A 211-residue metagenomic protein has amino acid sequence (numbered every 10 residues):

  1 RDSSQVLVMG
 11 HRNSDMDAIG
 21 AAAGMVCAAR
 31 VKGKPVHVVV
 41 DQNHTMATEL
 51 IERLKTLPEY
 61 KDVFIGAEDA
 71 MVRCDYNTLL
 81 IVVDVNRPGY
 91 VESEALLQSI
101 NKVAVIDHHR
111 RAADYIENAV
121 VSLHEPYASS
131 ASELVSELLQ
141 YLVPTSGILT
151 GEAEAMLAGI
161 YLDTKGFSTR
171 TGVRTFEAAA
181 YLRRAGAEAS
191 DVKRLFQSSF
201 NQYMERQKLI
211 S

Functional and structural regions predicted by a protein language model:
R1, L96-A104, P126-V135: An acidic intrinsically disordered interaction segment
R1-N13, A18-I65, D69-L79, L162-S211: Hydrophobic helix-and-loop "lid/oligomerization" segment in the mid-to-C-terminal part of catalytic domains
G20-A21, T48-E52, E92-A95, Y115-N118 (+2 more regions): Short acidic, glycine/serine/threonine-rich loops at helix termini
M25, L97-I100, V120-S122, A178: Glycine-rich, phosphate-binding/catalytic loops in enzymes
R53-P58, S99, S122-H124: Short, hinge-like loop/turn segments at secondary-structure boundaries
K61-E68, K102, S136, Q140-S146: Ribokinase/PfkB-type carbohydrate-kinase core domain
F64-N118: Active-site cofactor/cluster-binding pocket
H108-A180: Short alpha-helices
